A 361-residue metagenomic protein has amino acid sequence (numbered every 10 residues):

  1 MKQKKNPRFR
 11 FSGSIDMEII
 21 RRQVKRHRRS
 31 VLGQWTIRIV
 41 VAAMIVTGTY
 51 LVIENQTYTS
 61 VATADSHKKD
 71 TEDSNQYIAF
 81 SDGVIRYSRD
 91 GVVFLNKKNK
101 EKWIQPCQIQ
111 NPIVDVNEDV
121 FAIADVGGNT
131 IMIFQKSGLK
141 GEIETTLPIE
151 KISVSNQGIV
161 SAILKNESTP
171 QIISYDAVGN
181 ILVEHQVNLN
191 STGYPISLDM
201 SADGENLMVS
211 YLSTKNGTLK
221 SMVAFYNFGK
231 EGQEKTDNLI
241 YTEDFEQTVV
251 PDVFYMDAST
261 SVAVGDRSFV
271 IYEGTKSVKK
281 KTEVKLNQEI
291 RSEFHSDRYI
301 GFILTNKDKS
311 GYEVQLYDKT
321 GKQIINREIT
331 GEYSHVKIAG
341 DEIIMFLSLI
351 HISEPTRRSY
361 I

Functional and structural regions predicted by a protein language model:
M1-L32: N-terminal Lys/Arg-rich, disordered targeting/topogenic segments
Q34-L51: Hydrophobic membrane-insertion alpha-helices, especially the h-region of bacterial N-terminal signal peptides
Q56-D73, N96, K100-I109, L139-I143 (+6 more regions): Aromatic (tryptophan-biased) beta-strands that constitute blades/sheets of beta-rich domains
T71-Y77, I109-E118, L147-N156, T192-D199 (+3 more regions): Repeated scaffold domains used in trafficking and secretory/extracellular systems, primarily beta-propellers
Q76-Y87, D119-D125, I131, Q157-K165 (+4 more regions): Short beta-strand elements that form the blades of beta-propeller/WD-repeat-like and other beta-sheet-rich scaffold
D115-S210: Non-cytosolic head/periplasmic domains of membrane-anchored proteins
I172-A263: Solenoidal tandem-repeat scaffolds enriched in leucines and small polar residues
I350-I361: Single conserved hydrophobic/aromatic residue that forms the stacking wall/gate of nucleotide- or nucleobase-binding
